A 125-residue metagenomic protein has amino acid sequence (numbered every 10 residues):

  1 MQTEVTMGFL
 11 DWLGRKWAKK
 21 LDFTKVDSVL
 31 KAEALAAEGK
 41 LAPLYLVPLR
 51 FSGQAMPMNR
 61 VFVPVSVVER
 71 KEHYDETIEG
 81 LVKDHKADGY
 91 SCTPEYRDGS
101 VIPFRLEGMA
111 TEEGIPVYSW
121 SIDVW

Functional and structural regions predicted by a protein language model:
V5-D84, Y118, W125: Betabetaalpha-Me/HNH-type nuclease active-site subdomain
R70-W125: Catalytic cores of phosphodiester-bond-cleaving enzymes
